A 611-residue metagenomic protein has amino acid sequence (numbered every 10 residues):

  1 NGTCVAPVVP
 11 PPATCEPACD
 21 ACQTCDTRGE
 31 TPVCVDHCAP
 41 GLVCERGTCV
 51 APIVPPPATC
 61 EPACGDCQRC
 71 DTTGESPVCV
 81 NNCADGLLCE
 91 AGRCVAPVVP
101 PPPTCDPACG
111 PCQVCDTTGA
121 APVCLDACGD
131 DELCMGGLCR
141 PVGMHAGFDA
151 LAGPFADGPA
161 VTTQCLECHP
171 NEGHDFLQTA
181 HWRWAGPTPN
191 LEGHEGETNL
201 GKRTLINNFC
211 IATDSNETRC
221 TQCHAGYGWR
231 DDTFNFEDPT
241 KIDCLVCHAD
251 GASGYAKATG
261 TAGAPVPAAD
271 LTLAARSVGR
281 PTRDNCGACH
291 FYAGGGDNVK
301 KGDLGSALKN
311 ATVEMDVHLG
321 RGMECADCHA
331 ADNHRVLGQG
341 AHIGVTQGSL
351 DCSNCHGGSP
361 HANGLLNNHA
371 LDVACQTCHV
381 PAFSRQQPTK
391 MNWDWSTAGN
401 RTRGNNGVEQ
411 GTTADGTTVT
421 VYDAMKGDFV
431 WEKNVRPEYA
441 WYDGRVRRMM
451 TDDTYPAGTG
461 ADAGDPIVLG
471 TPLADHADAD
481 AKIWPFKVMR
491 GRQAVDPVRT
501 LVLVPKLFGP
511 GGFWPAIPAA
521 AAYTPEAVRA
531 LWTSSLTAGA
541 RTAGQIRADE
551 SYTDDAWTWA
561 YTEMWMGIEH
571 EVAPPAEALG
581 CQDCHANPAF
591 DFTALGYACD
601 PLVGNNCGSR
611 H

Functional and structural regions predicted by a protein language model:
N1-P7, D26-V35, V43-P52, D71-V80 (+3 more regions): Short, disulfide-bonded extracellular cysteine-rich repeat modules
V8-T14, P52-T59, A96-T104: Acidic, proline-/serine-/threonine-rich low-complexity intrinsically disordered repeat tracts
T14-C22, C34-V43, T59-C67, C79-L88 (+2 more regions): Disulfide-braced loops of extracellular cysteine-rich modules
R140-T282, A288-S349, S353-N367, V488-R490 (+2 more regions): Sequence context of c-type cytochrome heme-c attachment sites
F176, C378, F486, C584: Divalent metal-coordination and catalytic microenvironments
G348-P472: Repeat-solenoid scaffold signature
H369-A370, D462, H476-A481, A573-L579 (+1 more regions): A structural signal for short secondary-structure junctions
R448-A516, A520-T524: Non-catalytic interaction/regulatory modules that flank or connect domains
